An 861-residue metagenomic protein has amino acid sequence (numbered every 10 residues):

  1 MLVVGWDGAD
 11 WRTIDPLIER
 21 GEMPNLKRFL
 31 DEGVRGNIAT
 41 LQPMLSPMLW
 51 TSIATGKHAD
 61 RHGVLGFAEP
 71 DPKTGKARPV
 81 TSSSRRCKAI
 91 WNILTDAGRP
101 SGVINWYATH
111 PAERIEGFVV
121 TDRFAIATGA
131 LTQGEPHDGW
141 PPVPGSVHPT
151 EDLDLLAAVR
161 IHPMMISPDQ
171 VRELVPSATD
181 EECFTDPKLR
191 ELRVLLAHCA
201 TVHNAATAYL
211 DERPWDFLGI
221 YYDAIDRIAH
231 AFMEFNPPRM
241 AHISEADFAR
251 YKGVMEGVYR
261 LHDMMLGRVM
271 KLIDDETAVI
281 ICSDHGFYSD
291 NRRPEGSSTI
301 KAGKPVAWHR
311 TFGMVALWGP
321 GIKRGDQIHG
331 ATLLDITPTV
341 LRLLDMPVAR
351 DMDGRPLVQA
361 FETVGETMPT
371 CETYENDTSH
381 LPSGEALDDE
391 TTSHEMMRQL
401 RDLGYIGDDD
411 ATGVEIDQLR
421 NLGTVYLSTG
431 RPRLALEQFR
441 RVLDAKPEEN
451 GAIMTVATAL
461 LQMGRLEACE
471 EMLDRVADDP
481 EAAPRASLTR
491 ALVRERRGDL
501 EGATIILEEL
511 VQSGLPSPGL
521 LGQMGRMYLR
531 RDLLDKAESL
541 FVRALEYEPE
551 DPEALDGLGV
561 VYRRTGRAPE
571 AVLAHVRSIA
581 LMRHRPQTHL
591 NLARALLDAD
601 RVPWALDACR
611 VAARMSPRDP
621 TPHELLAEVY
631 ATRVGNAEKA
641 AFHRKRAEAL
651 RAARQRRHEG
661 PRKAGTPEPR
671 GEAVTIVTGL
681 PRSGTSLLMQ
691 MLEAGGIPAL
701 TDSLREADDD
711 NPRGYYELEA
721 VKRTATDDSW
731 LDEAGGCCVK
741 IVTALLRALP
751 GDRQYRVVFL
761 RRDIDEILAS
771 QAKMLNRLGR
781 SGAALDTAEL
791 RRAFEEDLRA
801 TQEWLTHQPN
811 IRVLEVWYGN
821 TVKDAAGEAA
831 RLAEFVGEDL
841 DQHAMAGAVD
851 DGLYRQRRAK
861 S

Functional and structural regions predicted by a protein language model:
V3, N25, G257-S298, V340: Metal-dependent active-site segment of extracytoplasmic phospho-/sulfohydrolases and closely related
L41, A112, E116-R123, R662-C737 (+1 more regions): PAPS-dependent sulfotransferase catalytic core
K57-E245: His/Asp/Glu-rich, glycine-adjacent segments that coordinate divalent cations and/or stabilize oxyanion chemistry on
G267, S298-M346: Substrate-binding rim/cap in mid-to-C-terminal beta-strand-loop elements of soluble/periplasmic
A278-P320, D353, P369-C371: Histidine-centered active-site microenvironments of extracellular/periplasmic hydrolases and transferases
A435, C469, A503, A537 (+3 more regions): Single-residue signature of alpha-solenoid repeat helices
A613, C738-D841: PAPS-dependent sulfotransferase catalytic domain
